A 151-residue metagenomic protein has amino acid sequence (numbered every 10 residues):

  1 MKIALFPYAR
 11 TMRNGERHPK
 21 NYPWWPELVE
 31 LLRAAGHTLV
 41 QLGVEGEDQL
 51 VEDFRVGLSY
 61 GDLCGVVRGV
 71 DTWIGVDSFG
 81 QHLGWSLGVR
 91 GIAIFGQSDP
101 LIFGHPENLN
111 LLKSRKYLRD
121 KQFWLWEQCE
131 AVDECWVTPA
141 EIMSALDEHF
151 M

Functional and structural regions predicted by a protein language model:
M1-A4, T38: Charged active-site motifs of nucleotide-sugar-dependent glycosyltransferases
A4, L28-L32, R68, T72 (+2 more regions): Generic alpha-helical hydrophobic packing signal
A4-F6, F54-L58, Y117-F123: Short amphipathic alpha-helical segments, especially helix-boundary/capping motifs
F6-N14, W124-Q128: Short glycine/proline-rich turn/loop motifs
A9, G15-P100, N108: Donor-binding and catalytic core of enzymes assembling or modifying cell-surface/extracellular glycoconjugates
F103: Short clusters of hydrophobic/aromatic residues that line enzyme substrate/ligand-binding pockets
E107-M151: Leloir-type glycosyltransferase catalytic cores
